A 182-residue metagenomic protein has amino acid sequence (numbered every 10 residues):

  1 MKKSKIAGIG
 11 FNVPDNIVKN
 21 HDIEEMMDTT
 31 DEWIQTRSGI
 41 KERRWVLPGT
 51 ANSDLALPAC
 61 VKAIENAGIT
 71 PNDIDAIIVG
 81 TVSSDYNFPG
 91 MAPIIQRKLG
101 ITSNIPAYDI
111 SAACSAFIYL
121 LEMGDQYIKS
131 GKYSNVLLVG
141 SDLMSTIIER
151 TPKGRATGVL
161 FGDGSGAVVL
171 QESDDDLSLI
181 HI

Functional and structural regions predicted by a protein language model:
M1-I78: Conserved active-site "lid/cap" helical segment
I9-F11, S141, E172: Cofactor-binding loop segments of dinucleotide-utilizing enzymes, especially the Rossmann-like FAD- and NAD(P)+-binding
I17-V18, P89-G90, E122, I147-P152: Short acidic, glycine/serine/threonine-rich loops at helix termini
Q35-D54, V82-N135: Conserved catalytic cysteine-centered active-site region of acyl-thioester-dependent Claisen-condensing enzymes
D75-V79, P106, N135-S141: A short, small-residue-rich loop immediately preceding and capping a beta-strand
K129-S165: Flexible, glycine-rich active-site loops centered on histidine and acidic residues that chelate a metal or position
L170-L177: Channel- or pocket-lining gating/hinge segments that regulate access to a cavity or pore
I180-I182: Conserved small/polar residues in nucleotide/adenosyl-binding loops
